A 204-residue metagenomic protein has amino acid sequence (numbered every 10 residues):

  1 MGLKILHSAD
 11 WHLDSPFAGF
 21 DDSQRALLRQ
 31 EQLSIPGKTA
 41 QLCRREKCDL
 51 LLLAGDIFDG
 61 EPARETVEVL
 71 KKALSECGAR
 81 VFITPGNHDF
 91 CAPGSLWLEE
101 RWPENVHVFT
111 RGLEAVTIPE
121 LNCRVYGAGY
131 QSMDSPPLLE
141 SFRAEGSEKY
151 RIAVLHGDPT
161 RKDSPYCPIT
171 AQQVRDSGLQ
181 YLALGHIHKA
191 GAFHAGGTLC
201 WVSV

Functional and structural regions predicted by a protein language model:
M1-V69, S147: N-terminal active-site segment of His-dependent metallophosphoesterases
L50, G60-V204: His/Asp/Glu-rich metal-coordinating catalytic cores of metallo-dependent phosphodiesterases/hydrolases acting on
